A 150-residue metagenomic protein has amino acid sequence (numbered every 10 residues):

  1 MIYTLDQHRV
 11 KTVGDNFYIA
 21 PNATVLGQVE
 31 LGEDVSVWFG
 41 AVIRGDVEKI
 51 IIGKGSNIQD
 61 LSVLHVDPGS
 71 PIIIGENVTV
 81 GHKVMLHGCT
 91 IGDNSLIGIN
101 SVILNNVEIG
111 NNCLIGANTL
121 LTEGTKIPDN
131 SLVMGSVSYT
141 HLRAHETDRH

Functional and structural regions predicted by a protein language model:
M1-D15: Extreme N-terminal tail/first-helix region
L5, I19-A20, T140: Intrinsically disordered, low-complexity regions enriched in small/polar residues
R9-K11, V137, A144: Proline-rich low-complexity regions
D15, A20-P21, L26-G27, G32-E33 (+16 more regions): Left-handed beta-helix
G69, S138: Residues that form or immediately flank small-molecule/cofactor binding pockets and catalytic motifs
T140-H150: Conserved small/polar residues in nucleotide/adenosyl-binding loops
